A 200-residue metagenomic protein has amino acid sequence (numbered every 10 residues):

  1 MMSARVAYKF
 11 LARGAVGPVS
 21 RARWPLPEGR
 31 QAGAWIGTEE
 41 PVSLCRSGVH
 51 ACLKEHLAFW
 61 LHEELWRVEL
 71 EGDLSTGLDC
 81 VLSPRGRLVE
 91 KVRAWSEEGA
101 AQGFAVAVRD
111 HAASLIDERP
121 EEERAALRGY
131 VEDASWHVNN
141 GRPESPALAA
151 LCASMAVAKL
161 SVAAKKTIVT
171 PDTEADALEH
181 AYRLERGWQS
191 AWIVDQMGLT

Functional and structural regions predicted by a protein language model:
M1-T200: Short, glycine-biased loop/turn motifs at secondary-structure junctions and in low-complexity Ser/Thr/Pro-rich termini
